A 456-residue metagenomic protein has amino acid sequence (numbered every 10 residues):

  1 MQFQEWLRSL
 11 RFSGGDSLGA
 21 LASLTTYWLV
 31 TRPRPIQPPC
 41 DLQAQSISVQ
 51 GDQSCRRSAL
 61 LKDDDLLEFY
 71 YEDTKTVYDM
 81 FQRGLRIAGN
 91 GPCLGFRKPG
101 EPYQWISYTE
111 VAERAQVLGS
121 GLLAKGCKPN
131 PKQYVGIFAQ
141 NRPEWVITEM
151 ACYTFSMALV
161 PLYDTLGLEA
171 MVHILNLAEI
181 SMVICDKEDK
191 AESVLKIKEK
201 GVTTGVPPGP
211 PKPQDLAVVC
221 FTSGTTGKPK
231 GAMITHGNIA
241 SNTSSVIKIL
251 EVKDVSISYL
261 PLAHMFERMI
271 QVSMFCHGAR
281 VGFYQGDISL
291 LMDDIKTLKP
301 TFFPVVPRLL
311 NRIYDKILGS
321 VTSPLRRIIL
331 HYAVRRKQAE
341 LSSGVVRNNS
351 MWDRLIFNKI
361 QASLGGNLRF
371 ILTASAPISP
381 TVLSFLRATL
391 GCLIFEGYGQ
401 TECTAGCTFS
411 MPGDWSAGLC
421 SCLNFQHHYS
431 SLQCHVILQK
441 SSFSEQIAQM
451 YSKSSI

Functional and structural regions predicted by a protein language model:
Q2-Q53, D64, M150, T154-K200 (+1 more regions): Structural core segment of the AMP-binding/adenylate-forming
L29-C40, S58, G100, E188-P213 (+1 more regions): ANL superfamily adenylate-forming
T31, G119-S120, Q133-Y134, Q140-V160 (+5 more regions): A short helix-loop-beta submotif of the ANL/AMP-binding
F69, D73, N90, L94-M150 (+1 more regions): Conserved AMP-binding/adenylate-forming core of the ANL superfamily
G89-P92, E199-F221, K228, L250-V255: Conserved pre-ATP/AMP-binding loop-to-beta segment of ANL
W105-T109, A217-T243: Conserved AMP-binding A3 loop
A240-V255, L262-R354, T389: Conserved AMP-binding/adenylation subdomain of ANL enzymes
G282-Y284, V345-R347, G366-A374, I378-H435 (+1 more regions): Conserved ATP-binding loop and adjacent catalytic segment of the adenylate-forming AMP-binding
